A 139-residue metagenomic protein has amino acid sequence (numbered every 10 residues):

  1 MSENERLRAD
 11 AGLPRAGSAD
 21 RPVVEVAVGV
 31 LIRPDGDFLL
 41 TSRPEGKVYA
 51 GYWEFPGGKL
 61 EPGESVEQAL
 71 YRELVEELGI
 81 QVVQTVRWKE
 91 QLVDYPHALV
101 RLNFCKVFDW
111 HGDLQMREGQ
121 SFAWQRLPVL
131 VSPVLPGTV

Functional and structural regions predicted by a protein language model:
E3-R15, V86-W88: Short Pro/Gly-enriched beta-strand edge/turn motifs at strand-loop
L13-F38, K59: Conserved N-terminal beta-strand and adjoining loop/helix that marks the start of the Nudix/MutT-like hydrolase domain
D20, K47, L60-S65, G119 (+1 more regions): Residues at secondary-structure transition points
V24, R33, Q81, K89-L114 (+1 more regions): Active-site-adjacent beta-strand/loop module that shapes the phosphate/pyrophosphate-binding cleft
V28, G51-E54, S121: Residue-level recognition of specific faces of alpha-helices
D37-E76: Conserved Nudix-box catalytic region and its N-terminal flanking loop in Nudix hydrolases and closely related
E77-Q84: Short secondary-structure junctions
L130-V131: A generic structural signal for short hydrophobic patches within well-formed alpha-helices
